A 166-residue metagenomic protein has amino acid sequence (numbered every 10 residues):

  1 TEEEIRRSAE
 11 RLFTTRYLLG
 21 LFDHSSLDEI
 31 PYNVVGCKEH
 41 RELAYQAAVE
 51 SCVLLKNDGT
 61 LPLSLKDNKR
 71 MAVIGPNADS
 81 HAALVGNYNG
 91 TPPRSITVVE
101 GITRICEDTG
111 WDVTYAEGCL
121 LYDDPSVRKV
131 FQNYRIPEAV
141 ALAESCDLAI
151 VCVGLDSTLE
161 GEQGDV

Functional and structural regions predicted by a protein language model:
T1-E2, R6, T14, E42-V166: C-terminal non-catalytic regions of proteins with extracellular/luminal or membrane-system context
E10, T14-N33, C37: Conserved, charged catalytic cores of large soluble enzymes
